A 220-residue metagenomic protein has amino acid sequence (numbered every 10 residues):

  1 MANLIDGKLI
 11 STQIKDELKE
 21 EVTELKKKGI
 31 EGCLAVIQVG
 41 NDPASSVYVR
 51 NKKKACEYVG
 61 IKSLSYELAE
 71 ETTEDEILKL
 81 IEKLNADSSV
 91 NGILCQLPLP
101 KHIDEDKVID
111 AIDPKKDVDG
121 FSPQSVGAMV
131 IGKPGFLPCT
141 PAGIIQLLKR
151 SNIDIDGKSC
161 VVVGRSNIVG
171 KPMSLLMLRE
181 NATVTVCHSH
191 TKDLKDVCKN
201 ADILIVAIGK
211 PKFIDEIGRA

Functional and structural regions predicted by a protein language model:
M1-K28: Positively charged, low-complexity intrinsically disordered leader regions
V47-V59, V169-L176: Short, solvent-exposed amphipathic alpha-helices that sit in or adjacent to ligand/effector-binding or catalytic
C56-E70, V184-V186: Short beta-strand elements in bilobed, periplasmic/extracellular small-molecule ligand-binding domains
E76-S88: Short, well-structured alpha-helical segments in soluble
N85, C95, K192, D196-F213: Rossmann-like NAD(P)-binding element
C95-I155, P211: Anion-binding alpha/beta catalytic cores of soluble intermediary-metabolism enzymes, centered on
I145-L204: Rossmann-like dinucleotide/phosphate-binding beta-alpha-beta segment
A220: Conserved small/polar residues in nucleotide/adenosyl-binding loops
